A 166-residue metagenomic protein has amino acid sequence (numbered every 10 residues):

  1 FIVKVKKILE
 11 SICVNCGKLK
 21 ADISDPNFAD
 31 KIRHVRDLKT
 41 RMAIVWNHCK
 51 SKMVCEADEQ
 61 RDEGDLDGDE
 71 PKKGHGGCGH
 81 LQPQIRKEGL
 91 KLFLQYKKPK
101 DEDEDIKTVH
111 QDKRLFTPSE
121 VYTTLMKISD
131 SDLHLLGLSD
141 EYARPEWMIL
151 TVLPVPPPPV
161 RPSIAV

Functional and structural regions predicted by a protein language model:
F1-V166: Conserved core architecture of multi-subunit DNA-directed RNA polymerases
